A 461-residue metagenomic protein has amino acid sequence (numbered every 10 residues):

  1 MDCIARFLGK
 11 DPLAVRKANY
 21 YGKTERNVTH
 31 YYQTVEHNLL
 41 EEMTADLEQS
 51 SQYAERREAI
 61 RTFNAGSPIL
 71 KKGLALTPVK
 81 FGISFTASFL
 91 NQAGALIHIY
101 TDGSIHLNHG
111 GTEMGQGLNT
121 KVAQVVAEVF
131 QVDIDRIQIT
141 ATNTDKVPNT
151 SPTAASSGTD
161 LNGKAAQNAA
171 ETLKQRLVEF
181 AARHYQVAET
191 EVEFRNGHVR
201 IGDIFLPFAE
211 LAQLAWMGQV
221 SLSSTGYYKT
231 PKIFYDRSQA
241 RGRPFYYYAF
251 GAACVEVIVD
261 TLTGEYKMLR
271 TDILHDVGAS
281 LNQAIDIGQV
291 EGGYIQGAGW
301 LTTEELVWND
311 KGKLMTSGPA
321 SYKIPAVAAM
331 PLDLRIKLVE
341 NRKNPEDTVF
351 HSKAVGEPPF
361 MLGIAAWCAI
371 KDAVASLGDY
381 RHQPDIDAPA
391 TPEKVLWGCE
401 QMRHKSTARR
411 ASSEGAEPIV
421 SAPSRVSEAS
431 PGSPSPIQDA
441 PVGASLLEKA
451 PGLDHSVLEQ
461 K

Functional and structural regions predicted by a protein language model:
M1-E42, Q49, R56-G415, Q460: Cofactor-binding beta-sheet edge motifs in enzyme active sites
T407-K461: Intrinsic disorder/low-complexity segments
